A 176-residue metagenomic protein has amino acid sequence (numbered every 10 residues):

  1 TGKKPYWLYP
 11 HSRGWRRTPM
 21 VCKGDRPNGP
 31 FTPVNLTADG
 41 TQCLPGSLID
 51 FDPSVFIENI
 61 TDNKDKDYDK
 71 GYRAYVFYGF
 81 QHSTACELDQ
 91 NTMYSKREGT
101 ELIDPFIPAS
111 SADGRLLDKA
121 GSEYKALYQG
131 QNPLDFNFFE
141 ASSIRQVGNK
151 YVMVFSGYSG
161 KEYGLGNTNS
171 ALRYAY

Functional and structural regions predicted by a protein language model:
T1-Y176: Carbohydrate-active catalytic/glycan-binding domains of CAZyme proteins, especially the secreted or lumenal ectodomains
